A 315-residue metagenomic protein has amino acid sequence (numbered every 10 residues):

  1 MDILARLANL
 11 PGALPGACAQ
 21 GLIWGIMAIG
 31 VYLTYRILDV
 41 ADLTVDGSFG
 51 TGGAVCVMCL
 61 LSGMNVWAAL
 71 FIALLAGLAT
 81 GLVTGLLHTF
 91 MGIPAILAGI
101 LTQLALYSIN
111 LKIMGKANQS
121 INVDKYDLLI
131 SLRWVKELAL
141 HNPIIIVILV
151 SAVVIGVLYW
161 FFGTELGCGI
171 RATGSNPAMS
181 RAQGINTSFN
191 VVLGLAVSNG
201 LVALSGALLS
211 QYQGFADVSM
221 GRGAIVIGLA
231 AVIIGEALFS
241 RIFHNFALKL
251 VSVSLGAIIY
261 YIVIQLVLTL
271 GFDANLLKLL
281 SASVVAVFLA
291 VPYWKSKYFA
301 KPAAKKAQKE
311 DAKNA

Functional and structural regions predicted by a protein language model:
M1-M27, V55, G63-A68, K136 (+1 more regions): Membrane-interfacial amphipathic/re-entrant helices at transmembrane-helix boundaries
Y35-F90, K136-L140, I242, T269: Membrane-embedded helix boundary and interhelical linker motif in transport proteins
R36-A41, L82-K125, G214-V218, A230-V251: Short loop segments and helix-boundary regions at transmembrane helix junctions of multi-pass inner-membrane proteins
M64-L104, I109, L149-V153, L255-G256 (+1 more regions): Alpha-helical transmembrane segments within multi-pass membrane transporters and channels
T80, L140-I225: Helix-loop-helix "hairpin" substructures at the membrane interface of multi-pass membrane proteins
A95, G99, Q103-G163, L193 (+3 more regions): Transmembrane helix-bundle core of multi-pass membrane transporters and related energy-transducing complexes
S175-A182, N186-F189, L248-V251, V263-A315: Cytosolic-side transmembrane-helix boundaries in multi-pass membrane proteins
V202, G206-L209, Q213-K278: Transmembrane alpha-helical segments in multi-pass inner-membrane proteins
